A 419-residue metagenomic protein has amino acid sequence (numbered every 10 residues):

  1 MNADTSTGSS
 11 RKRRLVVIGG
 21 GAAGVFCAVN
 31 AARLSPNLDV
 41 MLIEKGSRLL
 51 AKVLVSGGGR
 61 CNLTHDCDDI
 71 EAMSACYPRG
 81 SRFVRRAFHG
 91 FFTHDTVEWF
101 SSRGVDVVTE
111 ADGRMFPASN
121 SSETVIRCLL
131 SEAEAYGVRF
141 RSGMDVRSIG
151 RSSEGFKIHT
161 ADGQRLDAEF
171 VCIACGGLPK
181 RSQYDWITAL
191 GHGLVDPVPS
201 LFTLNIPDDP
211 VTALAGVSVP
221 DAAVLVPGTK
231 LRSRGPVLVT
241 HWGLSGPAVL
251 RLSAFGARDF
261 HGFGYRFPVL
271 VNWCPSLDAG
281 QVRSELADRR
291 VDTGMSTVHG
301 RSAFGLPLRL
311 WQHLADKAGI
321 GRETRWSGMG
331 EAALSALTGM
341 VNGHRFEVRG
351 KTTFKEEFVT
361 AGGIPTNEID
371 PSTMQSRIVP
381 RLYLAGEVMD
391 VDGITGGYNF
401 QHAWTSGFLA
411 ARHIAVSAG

Functional and structural regions predicted by a protein language model:
G8-A23, M41: Beta1/beta-strand and adjacent pyrophosphate-binding region of the FAD-binding site in flavoprotein oxidoreductases
V16, A32-G58: Glycine-rich FAD pyrophosphate-binding loop
V16-I18, I43, V146, R165-L178 (+4 more regions): Short hydrophobic core segments
R33-L34, R48, D69-A72, H89 (+7 more regions): Residue-level recognition of phosphate/Mg2+-coordinating polar/acidic sites in nucleotide-handling active sites
V84-F92, A111-S131, L178-S182, N205-D209 (+1 more regions): Short beta-strand to alpha-helix junction loop
S142-G155: A conserved short coil-to-beta-strand element within the FAD-binding core of flavoproteins
F170, A174-W186, L190, D390-G419: A conserved FAD-binding loop/helix module that cradles the flavin
T188, G193-R251, G256: Mid-to-C-terminal "cap/lid" subdomains and adjacent gly/pro-rich loops that border and regulate access to redox
